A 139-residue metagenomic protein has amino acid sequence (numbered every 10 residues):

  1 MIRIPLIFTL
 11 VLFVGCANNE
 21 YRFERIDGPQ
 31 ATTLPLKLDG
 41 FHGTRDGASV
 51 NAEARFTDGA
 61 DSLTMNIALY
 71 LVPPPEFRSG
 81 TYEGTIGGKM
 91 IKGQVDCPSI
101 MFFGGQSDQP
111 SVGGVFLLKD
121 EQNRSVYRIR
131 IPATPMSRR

Functional and structural regions predicted by a protein language model:
M1-I7: Sec-dependent signal peptide recognition, specifically the positively charged N-region followed immediately by
L12-G15: C-terminal motif of bacterial Sec signal peptides marking the signal peptidase cleavage site
N19-D108, G113-T134: Central antiparallel beta-sheet cores of small beta-barrel/beta-sandwich binding domains
S137-R139: Short, solvent-exposed mixed-charge patches
